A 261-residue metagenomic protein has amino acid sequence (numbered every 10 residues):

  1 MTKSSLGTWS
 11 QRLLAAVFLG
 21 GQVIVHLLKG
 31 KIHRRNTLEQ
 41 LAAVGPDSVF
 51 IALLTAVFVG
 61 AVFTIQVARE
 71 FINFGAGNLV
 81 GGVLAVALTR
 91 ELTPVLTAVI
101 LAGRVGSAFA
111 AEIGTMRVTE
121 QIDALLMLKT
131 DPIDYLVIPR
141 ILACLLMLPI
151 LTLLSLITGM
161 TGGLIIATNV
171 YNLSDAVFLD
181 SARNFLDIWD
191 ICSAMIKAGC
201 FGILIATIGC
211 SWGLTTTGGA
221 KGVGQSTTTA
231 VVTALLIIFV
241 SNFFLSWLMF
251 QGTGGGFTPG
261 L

Functional and structural regions predicted by a protein language model:
T2-T37, W212-T217: Short, membrane-interfacial amphipathic segments enriched in basic
Q40-L96, I100: Active-site cofactor/substrate anionic-group-binding motifs, chiefly glycine- and Lys/Arg-rich phosphate-binding loops
G45, V49, L53, L92 (+5 more regions): Selective transmembrane-helix segments that form parts of the transport pathway or gating/packing helices in multipass
T55-F58, A98, I138-A167, C200 (+3 more regions): Hydrophobic alpha-helical transmembrane segments that constitute the membrane-spanning cores of multi-pass membrane
Q66-T89, I157-G199, I208-T229, M249-L261: Membrane-interfacial helix-loop-helix connectors in multipass membrane proteins
V80-D123, I208: Hydrophobic alpha-helical transmembrane segments of multi-pass membrane transport proteins
I113-I138, A220-V223: Short cytoplasmic-facing helical segments at TM-TM junctions of multi-pass membrane proteins
V223, V231-S246: Final/C-terminal transmembrane alpha-helix of multipass membrane proteins
